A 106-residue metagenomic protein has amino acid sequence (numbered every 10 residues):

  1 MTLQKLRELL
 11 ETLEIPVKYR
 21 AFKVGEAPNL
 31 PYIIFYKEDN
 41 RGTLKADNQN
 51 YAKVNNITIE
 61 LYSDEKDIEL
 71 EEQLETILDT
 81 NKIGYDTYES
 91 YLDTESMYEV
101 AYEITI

Functional and structural regions predicted by a protein language model:
M1-K45, L92: Small/polar-rich, solvent-exposed N-terminal microdomains that initiate assembly or binding
L3-L13, E71-K82: Amphipathic alpha-helical segments
G42-T43, I57-Y62, I83-T87: Glycine-rich loops and low-complexity Gly/Arg-rich segments that provide flexible linkers or classic glycine-based
A46-A52: Short, flexible, solvent-exposed loop/turn segments with mixed acidic/basic and small polar residues
K53-E65, Y98-I106: Oligomerization/assembly interface segments of phage tail-like spikes and tubes
I68: Loop/helix-junction capping segments adjacent to catalytic residues or to phosphate/diphosphate-binding pockets
E72-I106: Acidic-leaning, charged glycine-interspersed low-complexity segments
